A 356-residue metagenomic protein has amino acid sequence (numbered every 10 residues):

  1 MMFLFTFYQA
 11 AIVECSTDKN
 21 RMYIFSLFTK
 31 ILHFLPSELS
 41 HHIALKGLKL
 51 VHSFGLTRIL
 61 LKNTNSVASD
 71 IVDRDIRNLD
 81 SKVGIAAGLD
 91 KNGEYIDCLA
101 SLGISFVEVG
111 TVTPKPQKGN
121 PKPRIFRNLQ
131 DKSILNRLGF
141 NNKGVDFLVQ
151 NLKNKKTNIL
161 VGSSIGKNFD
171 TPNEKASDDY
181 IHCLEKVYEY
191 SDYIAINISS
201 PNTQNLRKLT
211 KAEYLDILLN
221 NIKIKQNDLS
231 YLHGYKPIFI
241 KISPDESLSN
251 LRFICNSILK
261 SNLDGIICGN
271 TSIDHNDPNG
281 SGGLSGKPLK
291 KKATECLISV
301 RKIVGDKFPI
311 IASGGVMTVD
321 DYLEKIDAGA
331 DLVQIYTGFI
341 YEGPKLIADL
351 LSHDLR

Functional and structural regions predicted by a protein language model:
L45, K49-H52, L56-N65, N202-Y214 (+2 more regions): Glycine/Thr-rich beta-alpha phosphate-binding loop at enzyme active sites
N78-G84, T157-S163, D228-E246, I303-A312: Short beta-strand/loop segments at the ligand-binding rim of alpha/beta enzyme cores
V83-A87, V107-V109, V161-I165, I194-N197 (+4 more regions): Hydrophobic faces of well-ordered beta-strands that scaffold small-molecule active sites in alpha/beta enzyme cores
E94-L99, E246-K260, V316-V333: Catalytic cores of alpha/beta
E108-Q117, I198-S200, I267-S272, Y322-D349: Glycine-rich phosphate-binding active-site loops on the catalytic face of alpha/beta enzymes
G110-I159: A gly/proline- and charged-residue-enriched helix-loop-helix capping module
Q117-K132, H275-G286, F339-R356: C-terminal helical cap(s) of enzyme catalytic domains, especially alpha/beta-barrels
N168-I181, Y214, F239-L259: Active-site glycine- and acidic-residue-rich loops that bind and position anionic ligands or nucleotide-like cofactors
